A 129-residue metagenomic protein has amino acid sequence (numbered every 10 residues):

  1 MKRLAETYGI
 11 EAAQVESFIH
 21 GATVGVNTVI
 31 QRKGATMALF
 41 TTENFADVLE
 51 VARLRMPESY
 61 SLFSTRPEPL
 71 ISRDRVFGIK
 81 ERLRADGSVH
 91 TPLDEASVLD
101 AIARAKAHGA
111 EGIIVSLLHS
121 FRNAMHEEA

Functional and structural regions predicted by a protein language model:
M1-A129: N-terminally biased helix-coil "hinge/interface" segments that flank
